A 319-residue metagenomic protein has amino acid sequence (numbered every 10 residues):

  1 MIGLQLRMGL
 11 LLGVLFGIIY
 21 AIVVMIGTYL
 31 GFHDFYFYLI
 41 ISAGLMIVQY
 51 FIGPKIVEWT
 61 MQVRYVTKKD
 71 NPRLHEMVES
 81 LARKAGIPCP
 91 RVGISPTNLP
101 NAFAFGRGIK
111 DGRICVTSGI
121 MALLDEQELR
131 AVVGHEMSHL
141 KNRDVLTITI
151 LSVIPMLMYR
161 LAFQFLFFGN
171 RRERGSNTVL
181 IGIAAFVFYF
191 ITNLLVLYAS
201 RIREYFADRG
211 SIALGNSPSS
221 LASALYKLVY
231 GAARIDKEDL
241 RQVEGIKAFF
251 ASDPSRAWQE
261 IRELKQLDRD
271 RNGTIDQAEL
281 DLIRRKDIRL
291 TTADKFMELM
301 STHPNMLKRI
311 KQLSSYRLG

Functional and structural regions predicted by a protein language model:
M1-F105, S152-R201, Y205, G215 (+5 more regions): Hydrophobic or amphipathic, alpha-helical segments that drive membrane association/targeting
P54, V116, A131-H139, R143 (+1 more regions): Active-site recognition of the HExxH zinc-binding catalytic motif
V66, S118-A131, L195: Short pre-active-site segment immediately N-terminal to the catalytic Zn-binding motif
A104-R107, A122, K237-R241: Replace "in large, NTP-powered and nucleic-acid-processing enzymes" with "in large, NTP-powered factors and other
M137-V153, P218: Catalytic Zn2+-binding segment of zinc metalloproteases
N216-A222: Short arginine-rich
E244-G245: Activity-critical C-terminal alpha-helical subdomain
A257-L280, M306: Acidic, glycine-anchored loop motifs typical of Ca2+
